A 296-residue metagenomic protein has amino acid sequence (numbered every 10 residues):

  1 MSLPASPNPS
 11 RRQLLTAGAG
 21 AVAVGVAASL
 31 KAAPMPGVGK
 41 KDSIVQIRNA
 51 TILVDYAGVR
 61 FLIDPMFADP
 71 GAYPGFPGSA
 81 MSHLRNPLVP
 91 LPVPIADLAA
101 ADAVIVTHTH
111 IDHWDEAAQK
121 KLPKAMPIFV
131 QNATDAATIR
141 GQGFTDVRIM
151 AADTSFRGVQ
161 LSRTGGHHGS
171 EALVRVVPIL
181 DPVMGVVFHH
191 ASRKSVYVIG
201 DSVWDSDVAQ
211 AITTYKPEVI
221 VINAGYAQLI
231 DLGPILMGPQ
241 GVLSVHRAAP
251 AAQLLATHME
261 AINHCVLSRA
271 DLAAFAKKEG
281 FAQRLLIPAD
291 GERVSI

Functional and structural regions predicted by a protein language model:
M1-P9: N-terminal secretory signal peptides
S10-G18, V22: N-terminal export leaders
V26-D55: C-terminal segment of N-terminal export signals and the immediately downstream linker at the start of the mature
A33-K40, Q131-K194, F275-I296: Metallo-beta-lactamase
V59-I105, E116-Q119, E171-L173, V203-T214: Pre-active-site segment of Zn-dependent metallo-hydrolases
I63-D64, A101-T109, F129-N132, Y197-S202 (+3 more regions): Active-site neighborhood of phospho(di)ester-bond hydrolases with catalytic His/Asp-centered motifs
G71-P74, P92-T154, G165, S170: Active-site HxH/HxHxD metal-binding segment of metal-dependent hydrolases
V203-D290: Cap/insert and terminal regions of metallo-dependent hydrolase folds
